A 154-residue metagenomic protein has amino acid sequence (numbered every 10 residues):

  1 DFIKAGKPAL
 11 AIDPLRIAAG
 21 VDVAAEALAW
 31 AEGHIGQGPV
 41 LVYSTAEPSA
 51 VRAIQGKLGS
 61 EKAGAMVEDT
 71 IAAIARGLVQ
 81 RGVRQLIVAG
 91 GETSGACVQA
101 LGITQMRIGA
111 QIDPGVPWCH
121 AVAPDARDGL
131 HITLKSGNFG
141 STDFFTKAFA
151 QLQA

Functional and structural regions predicted by a protein language model:
D1-A154: Active-site catalytic microenvironments in core metabolic enzymes, especially phosphate/sugar-handling
